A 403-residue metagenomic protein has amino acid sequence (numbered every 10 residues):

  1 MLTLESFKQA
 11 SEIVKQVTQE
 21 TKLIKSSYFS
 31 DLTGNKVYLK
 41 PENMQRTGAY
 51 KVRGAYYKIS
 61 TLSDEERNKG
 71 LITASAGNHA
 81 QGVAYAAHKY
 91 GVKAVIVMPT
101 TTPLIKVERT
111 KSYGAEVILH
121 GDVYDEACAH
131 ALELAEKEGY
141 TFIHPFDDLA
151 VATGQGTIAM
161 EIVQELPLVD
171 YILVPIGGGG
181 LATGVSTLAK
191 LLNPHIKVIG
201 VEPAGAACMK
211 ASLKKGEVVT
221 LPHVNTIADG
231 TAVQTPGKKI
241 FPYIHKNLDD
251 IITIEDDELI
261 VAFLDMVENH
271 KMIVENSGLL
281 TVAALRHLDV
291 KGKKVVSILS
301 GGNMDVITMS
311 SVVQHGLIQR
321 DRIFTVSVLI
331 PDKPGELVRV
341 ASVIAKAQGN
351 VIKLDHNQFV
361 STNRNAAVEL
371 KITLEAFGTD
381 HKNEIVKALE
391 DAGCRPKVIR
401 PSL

Functional and structural regions predicted by a protein language model:
M1-L403: PLP-dependent amino-acid enzyme catalytic core
